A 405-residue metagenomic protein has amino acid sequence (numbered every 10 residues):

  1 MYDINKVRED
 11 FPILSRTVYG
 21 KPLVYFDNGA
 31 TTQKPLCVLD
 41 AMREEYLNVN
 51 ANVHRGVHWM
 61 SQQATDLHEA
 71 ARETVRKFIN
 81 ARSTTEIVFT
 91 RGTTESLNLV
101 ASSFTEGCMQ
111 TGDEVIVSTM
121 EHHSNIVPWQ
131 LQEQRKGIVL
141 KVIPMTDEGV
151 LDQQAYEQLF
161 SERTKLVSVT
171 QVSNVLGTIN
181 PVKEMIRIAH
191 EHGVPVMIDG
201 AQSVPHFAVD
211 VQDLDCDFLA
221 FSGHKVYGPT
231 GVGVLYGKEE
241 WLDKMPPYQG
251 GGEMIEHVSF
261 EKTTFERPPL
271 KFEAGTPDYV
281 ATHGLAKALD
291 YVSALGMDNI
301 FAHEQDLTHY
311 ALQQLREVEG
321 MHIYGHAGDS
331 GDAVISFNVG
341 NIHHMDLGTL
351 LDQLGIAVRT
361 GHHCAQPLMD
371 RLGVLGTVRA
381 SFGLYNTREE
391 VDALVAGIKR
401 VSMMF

Functional and structural regions predicted by a protein language model:
M1-F405: Pyridoxal 5′-phosphate
